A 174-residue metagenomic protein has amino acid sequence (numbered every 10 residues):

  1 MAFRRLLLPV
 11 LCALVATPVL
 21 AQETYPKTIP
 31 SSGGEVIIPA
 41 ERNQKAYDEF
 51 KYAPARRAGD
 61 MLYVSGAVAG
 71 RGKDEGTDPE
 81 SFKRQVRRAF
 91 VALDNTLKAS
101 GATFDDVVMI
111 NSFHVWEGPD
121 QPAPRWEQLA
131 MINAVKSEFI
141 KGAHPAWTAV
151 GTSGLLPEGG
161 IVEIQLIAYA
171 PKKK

Functional and structural regions predicted by a protein language model:
M1-V10: Bacterial N-terminal signal peptides that target proteins for export
L20-V108, H114-K174: N-terminal presequence-like segments and the immediate start of the first folded domain
